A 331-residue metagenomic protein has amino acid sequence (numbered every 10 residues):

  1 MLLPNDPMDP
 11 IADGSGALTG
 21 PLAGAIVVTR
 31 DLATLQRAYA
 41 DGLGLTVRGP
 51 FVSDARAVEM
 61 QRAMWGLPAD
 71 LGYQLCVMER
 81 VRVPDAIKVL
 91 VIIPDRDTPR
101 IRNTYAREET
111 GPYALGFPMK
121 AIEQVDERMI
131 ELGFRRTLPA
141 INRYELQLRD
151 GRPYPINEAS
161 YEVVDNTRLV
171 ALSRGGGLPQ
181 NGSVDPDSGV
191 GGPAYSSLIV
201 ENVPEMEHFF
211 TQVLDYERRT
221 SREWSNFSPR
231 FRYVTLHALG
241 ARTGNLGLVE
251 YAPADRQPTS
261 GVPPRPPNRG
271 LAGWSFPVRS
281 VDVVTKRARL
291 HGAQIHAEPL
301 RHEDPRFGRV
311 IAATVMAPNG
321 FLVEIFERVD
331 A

Functional and structural regions predicted by a protein language model:
M1-L18, V27, P50-F51, D85-V91 (+5 more regions): Vicinal oxygen chelate
D9-I11, A57-R62, D97-R102, L146-L148 (+2 more regions): A short, acidic/glycine-rich surface segment
G16, G66-P68, N103-R107, D185-D187 (+1 more regions): Short consensus segments that form the blades of beta-propeller domains, in both extracellular/periplasmic
V28-P84, E131, N142-Y154, L198-N245 (+2 more regions): Core segments of cupin and vicinal oxygen chelate
L32, S280-V281: Long low-complexity, intrinsically disordered regions
M60-Q61, P68-L71, L75-E79, I87-K88 (+3 more regions): Post-signal peptide N-terminal segment of secreted/secretory-pathway proteins
T235, G240-P266: Flexible internal linker/loop segments at domain or repeat junctions
V262, G270-G273: Loop/turn-rich, solvent-exposed surfaces of beta-rich toroidal or solenoidal domains
